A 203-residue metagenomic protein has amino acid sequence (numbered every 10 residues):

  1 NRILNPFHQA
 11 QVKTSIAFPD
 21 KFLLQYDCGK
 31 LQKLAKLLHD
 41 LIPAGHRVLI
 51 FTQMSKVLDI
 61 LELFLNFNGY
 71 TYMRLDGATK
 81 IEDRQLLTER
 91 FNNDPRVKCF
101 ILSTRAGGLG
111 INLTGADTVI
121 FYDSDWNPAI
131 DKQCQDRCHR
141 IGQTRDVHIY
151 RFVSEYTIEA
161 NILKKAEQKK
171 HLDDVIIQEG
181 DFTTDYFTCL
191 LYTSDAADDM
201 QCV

Functional and structural regions predicted by a protein language model:
N1-D27, K56: Helicase motor interdomain insertion/brace
D27-A44: Conserved interdomain hinge at the start of the Helicase C-terminal
H46-D59: Conserved strand-helix element at the start of the C-terminal RecA-like helicase core
S55, L75-D83, T104-A106: Conserved helicase motor
K56-R74: Conserved helicase motor "Helicase C" RecA-like lobe of SF1/SF2 P-loop NTPases
T79-L102: Conserved helicase ATPase core of P-loop NTP-dependent helicases/translocases
T104-Q178: SF2 helicase/translocase ATPase core recognition
Y192-A197: Conserved small/polar residues in nucleotide/adenosyl-binding loops
